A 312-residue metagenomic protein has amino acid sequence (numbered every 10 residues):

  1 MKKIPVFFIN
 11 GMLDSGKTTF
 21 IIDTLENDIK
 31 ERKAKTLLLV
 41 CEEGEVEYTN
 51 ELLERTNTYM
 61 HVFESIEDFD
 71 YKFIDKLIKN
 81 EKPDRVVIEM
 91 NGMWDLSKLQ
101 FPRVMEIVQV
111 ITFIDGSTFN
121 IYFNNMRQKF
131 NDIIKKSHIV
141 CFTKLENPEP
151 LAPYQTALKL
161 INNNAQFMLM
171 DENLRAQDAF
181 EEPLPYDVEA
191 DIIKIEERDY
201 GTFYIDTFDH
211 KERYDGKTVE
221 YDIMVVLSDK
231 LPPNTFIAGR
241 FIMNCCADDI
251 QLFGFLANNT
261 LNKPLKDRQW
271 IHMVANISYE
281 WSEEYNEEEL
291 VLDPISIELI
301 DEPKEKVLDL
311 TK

Functional and structural regions predicted by a protein language model:
K2-S15, T19-N120: Nucleotide-state-sensitive switch-loop elements of NTP-binding domains
M12, T19, A34, I107-V108 (+3 more regions): OB-fold and OB-like single-stranded nucleic-acid-recognition modules and their adjacent interaction interfaces
Y122-Q128: Nucleotide-sugar donor phosphate/pyrophosphate-binding loop at the beta->alpha transition of glycosyltransferases
